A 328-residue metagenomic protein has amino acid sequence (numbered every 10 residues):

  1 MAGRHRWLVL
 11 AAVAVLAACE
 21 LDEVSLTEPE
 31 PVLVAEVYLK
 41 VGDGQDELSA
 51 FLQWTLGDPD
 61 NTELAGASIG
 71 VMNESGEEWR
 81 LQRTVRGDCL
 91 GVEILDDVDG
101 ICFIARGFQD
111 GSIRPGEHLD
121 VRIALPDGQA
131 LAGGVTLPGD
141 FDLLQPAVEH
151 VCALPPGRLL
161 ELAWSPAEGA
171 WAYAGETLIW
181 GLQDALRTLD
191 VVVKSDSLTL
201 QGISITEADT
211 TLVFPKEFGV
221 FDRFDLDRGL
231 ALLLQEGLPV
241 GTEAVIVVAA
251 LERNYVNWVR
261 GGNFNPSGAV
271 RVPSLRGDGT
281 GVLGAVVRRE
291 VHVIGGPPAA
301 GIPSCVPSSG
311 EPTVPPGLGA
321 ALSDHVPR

Functional and structural regions predicted by a protein language model:
M1-A17: Sec-dependent bacterial lipoprotein signal peptides
C19-R328: A sequence/structural signal for flexible, mid-protein segments enriched in small/helix-disrupting residues
